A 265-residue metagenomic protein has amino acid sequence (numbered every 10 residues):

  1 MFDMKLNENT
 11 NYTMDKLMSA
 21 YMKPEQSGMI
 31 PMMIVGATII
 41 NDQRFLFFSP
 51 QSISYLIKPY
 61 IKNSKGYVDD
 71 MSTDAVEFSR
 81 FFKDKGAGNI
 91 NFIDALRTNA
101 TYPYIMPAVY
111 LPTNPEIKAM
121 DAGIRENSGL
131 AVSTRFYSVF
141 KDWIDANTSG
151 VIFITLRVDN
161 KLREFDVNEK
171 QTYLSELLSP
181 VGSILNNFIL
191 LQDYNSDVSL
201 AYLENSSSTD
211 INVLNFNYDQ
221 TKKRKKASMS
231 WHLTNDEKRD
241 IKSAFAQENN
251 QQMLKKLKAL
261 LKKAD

Functional and structural regions predicted by a protein language model:
M1-D265: Catalytic domains of lipid- and phosphate-ester/thioester hydrolases
